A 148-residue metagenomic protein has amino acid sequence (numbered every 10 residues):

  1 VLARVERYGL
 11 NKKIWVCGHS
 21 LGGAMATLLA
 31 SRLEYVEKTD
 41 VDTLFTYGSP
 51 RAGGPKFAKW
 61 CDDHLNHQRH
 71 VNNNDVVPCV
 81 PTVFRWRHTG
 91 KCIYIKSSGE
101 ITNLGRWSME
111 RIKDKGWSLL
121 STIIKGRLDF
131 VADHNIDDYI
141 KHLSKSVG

Functional and structural regions predicted by a protein language model:
V1-C17, L21-G148: Non-catalytic, mobile gating and regulatory segments of ester bond hydrolases
